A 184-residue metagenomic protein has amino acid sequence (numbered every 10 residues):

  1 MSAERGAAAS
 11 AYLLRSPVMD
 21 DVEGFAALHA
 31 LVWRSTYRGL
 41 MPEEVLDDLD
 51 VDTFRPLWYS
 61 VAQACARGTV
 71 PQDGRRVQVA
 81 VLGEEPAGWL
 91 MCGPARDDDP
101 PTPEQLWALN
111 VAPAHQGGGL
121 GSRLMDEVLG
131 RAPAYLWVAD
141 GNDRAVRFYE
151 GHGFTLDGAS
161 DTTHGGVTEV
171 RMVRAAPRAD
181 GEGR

Functional and structural regions predicted by a protein language model:
S2-A7, E169-R184: Terminal substrate-recognition subdomain of acyl/acetyltransferases
A3, Y12, S16-D20, A30-L40 (+3 more regions): Acetyl-CoA-dependent GNAT
G24, R147-F148: Structural preference for long, well-ordered alpha-helical segments within the folded cores of structured domains
F25, H29: Hydrophobic pocket/interface hotspot
P113, L136-R147, T162-T168, A175: Conserved beta-strand-loop-alpha-helix junction that forms the acyl-donor binding cleft
M125, G130-G141: Conserved GNAT acetyl-CoA-binding A-motif
Y149, F154: Conserved active-site tyrosine of GNAT-family acetyltransferases
L156-G158: A secondary-structure capping/hinge motif
